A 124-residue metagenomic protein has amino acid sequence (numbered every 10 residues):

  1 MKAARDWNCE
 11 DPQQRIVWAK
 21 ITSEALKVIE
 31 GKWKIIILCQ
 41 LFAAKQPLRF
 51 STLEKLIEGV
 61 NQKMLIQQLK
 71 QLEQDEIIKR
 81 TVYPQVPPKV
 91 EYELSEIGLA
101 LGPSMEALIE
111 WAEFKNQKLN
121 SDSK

Functional and structural regions predicted by a protein language model:
M1-I29: N-terminal leader segment of winged-helix/HTH proteins
K20-M64: N-terminal helix-turn-helix DNA-binding core of bacterial DNA-binding proteins
K34, Q46, Q74-I77, E113 (+1 more regions): Generic structural signal for secondary-structure transition and capping sites
C39, D75, S104-N116: Alpha-helical linker/hinge and terminal dimerization helices associated with HTH transcriptional regulators
F50-R80, P87: Canonical helix-turn-helix DNA-binding module
P84-L108: Basic, amphipathic "hinge/linker" alpha-helix immediately C-terminal to the N-terminal HTH DNA-binding motif
N120-K124: Short, charged recognition helix plus adjacent turn of helix-turn-helix-like nucleic-acid-binding domains
